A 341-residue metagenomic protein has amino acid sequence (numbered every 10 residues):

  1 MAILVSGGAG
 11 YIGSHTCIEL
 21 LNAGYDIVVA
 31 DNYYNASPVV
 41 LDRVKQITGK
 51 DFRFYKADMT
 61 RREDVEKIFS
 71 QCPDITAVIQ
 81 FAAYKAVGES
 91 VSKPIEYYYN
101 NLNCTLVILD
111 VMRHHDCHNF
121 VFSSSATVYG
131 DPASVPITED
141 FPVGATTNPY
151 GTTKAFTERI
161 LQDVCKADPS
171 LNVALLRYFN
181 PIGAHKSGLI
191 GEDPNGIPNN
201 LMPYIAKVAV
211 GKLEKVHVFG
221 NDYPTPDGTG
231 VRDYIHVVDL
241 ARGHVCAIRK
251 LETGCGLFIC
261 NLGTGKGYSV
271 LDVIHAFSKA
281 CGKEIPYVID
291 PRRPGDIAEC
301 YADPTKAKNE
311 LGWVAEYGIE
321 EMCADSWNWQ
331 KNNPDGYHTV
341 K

Functional and structural regions predicted by a protein language model:
M1-A184: N-terminal Rossmann-like NAD(P)+-binding domain of SDR-like oxidoreductases, especially those catalyzing
A2-L4, I95-E96, N148, E192 (+4 more regions): Short, contiguous strand/loop micro-motifs
I3-A9, A126, T147, F179 (+6 more regions): Short glycine- and Lys/Arg-enriched binding-loop motifs that mark or flank ligand-binding interfaces
G13-I18, L41, F54, R62 (+10 more regions): Basic, gly/Ser/Thr/Pro-rich low-complexity segments located predominantly at protein N termini
P38, S170, F179-N200, G211-R232: Short, flexible, glycine-rich and Lys/Arg-enriched loop motifs at helix boundaries that contact anionic partners
R43, K93, G130-D131, E139 (+9 more regions): Generic structural "secondary-structure junction" signal
Y98, T147-A155, G191-N199, P203 (+1 more regions): Short-chain dehydrogenase/reductase
L201-K341: C-terminal substrate-binding subdomain of Rossmann-fold SDR/epimerase-dehydratase oxidoreductases
